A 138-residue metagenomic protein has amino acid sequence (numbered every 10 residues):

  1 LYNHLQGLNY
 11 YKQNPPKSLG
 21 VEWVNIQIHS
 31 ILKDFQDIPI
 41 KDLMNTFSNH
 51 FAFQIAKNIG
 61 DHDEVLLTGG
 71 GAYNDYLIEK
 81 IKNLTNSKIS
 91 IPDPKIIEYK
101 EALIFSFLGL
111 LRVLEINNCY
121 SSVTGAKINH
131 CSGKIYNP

Functional and structural regions predicted by a protein language model:
L1-A52, L114-N118, T124-P138: Conserved ATP-utilizing enzyme core subdomain
W23-S30, Y76-N86: Acidic-glycine-rich active-site phosphate/pyrophosphate-binding loop
A52-I59: A short, acidic, amphipathic alpha-helical segment used as a generic capping/interface helix at domain edges
I59-H62, L110-Y120: Short helix-capping/linker segments at secondary-structure and domain boundaries
I59-H62, L66, S87-D93: C-terminal helix-coil-helix/basic helical segment that borders enzyme active sites and/or dimer interfaces and provides
D63-I81: Glycine-rich phosphate-binding loops at beta-strand->alpha-helix junctions
N83-I104: Conserved phosphate-binding/catalytic loops in two-lobed NTP-binding clefts
E98-Y99, S106-V113, S132-G133: Conserved glycine-rich phosphate/nucleotide-binding loop and adjacent Mg2+-coordinating catalytic segment
